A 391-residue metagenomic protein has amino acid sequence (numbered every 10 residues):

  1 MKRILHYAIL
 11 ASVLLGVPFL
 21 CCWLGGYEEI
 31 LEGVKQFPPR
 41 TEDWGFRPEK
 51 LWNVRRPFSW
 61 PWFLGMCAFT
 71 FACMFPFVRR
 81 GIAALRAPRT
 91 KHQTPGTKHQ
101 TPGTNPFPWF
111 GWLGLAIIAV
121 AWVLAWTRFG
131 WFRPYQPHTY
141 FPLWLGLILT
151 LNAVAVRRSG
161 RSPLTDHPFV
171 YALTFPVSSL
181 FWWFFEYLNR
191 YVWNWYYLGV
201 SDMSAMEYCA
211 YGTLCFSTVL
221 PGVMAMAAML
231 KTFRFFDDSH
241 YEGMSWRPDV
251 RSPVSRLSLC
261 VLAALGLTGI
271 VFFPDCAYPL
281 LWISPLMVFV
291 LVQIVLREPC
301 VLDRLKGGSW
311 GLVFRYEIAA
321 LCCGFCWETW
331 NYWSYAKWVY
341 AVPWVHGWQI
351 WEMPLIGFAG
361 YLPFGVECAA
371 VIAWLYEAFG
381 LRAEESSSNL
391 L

Functional and structural regions predicted by a protein language model:
M1-K91, G103-L391: Aromatic-rich, lipid-facing transmembrane alpha helices and their immediate juxtamembrane interface loops in integral
Q93-T94, Q100: Short hydrophobic targeting helices and cationic amphipathic motifs that mediate membrane/organellar targeting
